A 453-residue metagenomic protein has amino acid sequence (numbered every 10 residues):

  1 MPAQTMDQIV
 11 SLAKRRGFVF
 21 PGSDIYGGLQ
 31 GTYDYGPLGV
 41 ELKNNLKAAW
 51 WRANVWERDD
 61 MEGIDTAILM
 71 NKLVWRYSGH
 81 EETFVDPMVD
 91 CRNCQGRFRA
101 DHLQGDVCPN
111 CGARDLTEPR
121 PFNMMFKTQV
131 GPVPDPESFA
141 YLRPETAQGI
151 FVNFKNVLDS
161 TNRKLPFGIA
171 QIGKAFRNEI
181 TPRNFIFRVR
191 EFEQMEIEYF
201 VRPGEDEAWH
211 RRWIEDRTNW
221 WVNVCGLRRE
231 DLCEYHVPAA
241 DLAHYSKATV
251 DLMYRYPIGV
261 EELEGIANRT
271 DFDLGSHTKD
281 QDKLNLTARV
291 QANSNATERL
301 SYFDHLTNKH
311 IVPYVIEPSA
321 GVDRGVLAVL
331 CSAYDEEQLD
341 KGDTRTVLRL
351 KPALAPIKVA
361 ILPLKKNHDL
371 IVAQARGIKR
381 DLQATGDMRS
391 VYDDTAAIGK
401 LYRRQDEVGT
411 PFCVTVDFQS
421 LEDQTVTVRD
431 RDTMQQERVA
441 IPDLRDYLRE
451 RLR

Functional and structural regions predicted by a protein language model:
M1-R453: NTP/phosphate- and nucleic-acid-binding module
